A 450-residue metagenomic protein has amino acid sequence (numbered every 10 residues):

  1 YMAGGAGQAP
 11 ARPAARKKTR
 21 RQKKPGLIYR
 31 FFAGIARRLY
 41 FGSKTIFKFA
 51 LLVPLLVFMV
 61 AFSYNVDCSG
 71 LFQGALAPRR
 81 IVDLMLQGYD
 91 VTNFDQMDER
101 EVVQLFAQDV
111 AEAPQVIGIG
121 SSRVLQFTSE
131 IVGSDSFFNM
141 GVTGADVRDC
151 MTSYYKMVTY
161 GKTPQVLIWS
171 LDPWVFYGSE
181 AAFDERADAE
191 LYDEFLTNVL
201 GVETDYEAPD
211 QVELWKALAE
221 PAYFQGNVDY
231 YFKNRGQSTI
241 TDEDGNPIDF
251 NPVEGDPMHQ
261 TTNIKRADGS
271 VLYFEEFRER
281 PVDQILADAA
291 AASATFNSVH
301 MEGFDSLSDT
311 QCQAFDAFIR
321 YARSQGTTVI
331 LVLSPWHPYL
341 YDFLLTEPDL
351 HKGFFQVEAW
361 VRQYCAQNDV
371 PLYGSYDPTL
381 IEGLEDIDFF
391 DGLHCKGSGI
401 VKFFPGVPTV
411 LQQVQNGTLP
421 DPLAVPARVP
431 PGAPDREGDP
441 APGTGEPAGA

Functional and structural regions predicted by a protein language model:
M2-E112, P422-G445, G449: N-terminal secretory targeting modules
E112-D205: Membrane-embedded segments
G120, S170-W174, V332-H337, S375-P378: Short loop/turn segments at strand-loop or loop-helix junctions that form parts of catalytic or ligand-binding pockets
C150-S153, S308-D316, L350-V361: Well-ordered, non-membrane alpha-helical segments in soluble/globular domains
E185-Q325, P420-A450: Secreted/periplasmic serine-hydrolase-like ester/acetyl group-modifying domain
Y321-P348: Active-site segments of SGNH/GDSL-like serine hydrolases that catalyze O-acetyl group transfer/hydrolysis on lipids
Y339-G374: Substrate-gating cap/lid alpha-helix
D388-R436: Histidine-centered active-site loop/cap adjacent to the catalytic His in serine esterases/O-acetyl transfer systems
